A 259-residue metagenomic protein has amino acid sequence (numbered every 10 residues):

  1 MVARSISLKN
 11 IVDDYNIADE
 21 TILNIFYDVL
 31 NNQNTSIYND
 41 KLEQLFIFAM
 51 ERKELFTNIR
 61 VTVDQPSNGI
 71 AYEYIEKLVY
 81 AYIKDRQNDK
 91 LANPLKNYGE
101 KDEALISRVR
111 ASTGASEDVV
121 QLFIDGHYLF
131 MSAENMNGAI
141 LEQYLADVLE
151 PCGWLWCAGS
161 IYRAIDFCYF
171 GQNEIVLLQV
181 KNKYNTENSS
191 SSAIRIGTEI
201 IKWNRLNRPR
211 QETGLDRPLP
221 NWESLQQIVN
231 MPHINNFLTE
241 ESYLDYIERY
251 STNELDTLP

Functional and structural regions predicted by a protein language model:
M1-R110: Nuclease-adjacent, charged terminal/linker segments that flank catalytic cores
R110-D125: N-terminal low-complexity, intrinsically disordered segments
Q121-W156: Acidic-basic catalytic patches of nuclease active cores, encompassing PD-(D/E)XK and other metal-cofactor nuclease
L145, L149, F167, V176-N182: Conserved catalytic cores of phosphodiester-cleaving nucleases, focusing on short active-site segments
Y162-F170: Short acidic loop-to-beta-strand element that houses the catalytic metal-binding Asp/Glu of nuclease active sites
N173: Conserved catalytic motifs of the protein kinase core domain
K181-D256: Catalytic cores of nucleic-acid endonucleases
